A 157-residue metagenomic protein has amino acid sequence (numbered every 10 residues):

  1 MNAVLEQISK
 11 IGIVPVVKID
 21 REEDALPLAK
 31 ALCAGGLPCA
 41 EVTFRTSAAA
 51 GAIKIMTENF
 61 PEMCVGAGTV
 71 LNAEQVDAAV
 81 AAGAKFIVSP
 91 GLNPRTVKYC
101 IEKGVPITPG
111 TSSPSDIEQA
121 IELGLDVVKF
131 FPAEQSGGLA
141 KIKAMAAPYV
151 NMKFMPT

Functional and structural regions predicted by a protein language model:
M1-K85, L92, E102, N151: Conserved N-terminal beta1-alpha1 strand-loop-helix module at the mouth
K18-D20, A67-A73, S89-N93, P109-P114 (+2 more regions): Glycine-rich beta-to-alpha transition loops that act as phosphate-gripper elements at the mouths of alpha/beta enzyme
D24, A52, E74-Q75, R95-T96 (+2 more regions): Short acidic active-site motifs
P94-R95, E102, I121-T157: Active-site/ligand-binding-proximal alpha/beta "capping" segment
C100-P106: C-terminal helical cap(s) of enzyme catalytic domains, especially alpha/beta-barrels
